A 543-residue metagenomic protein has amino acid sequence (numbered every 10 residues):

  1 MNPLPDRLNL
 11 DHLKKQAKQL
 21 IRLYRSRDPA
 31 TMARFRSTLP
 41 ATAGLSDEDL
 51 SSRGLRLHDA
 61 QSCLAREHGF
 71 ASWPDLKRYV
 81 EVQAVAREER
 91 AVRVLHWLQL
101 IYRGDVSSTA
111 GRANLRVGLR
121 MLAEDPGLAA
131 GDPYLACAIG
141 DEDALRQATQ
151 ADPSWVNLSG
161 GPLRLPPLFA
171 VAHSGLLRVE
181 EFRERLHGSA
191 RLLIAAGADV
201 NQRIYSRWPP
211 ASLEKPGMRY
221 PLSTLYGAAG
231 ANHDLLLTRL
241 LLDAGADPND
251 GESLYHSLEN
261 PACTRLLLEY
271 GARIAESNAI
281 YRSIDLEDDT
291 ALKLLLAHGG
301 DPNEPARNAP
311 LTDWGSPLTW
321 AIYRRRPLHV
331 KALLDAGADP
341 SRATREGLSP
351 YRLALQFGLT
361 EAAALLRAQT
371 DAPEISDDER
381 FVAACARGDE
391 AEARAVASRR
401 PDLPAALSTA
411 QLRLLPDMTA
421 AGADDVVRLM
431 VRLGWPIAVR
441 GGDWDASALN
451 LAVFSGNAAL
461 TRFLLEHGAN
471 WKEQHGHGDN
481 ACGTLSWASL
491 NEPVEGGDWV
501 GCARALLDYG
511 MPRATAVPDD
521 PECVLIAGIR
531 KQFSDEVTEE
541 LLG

Functional and structural regions predicted by a protein language model:
M1-L119, I139, A144: Intrinsically disordered, low-complexity eukaryotic regions enriched in glycine, serine and charged residues
R90-V106, L128-C137, N157-L177, R203-A229 (+9 more regions): Ankyrin-repeat boundary/"N-cap" motif
R103-G111, S174-G188, A229-D234, L490-W499: Short coil/turn connectors between adjacent alpha-helices in alpha-solenoid helical repeat scaffolds
G111-A123, I204-A211, T264, G358-T360 (+2 more regions): Repeat-mediated protein-protein interaction surfaces in helical alpha-solenoids
V117, A144, R185, S189 (+11 more regions): Conserved ankyrin/ankyrin-like repeat signature
G118-P126, Q147-W155, G188-D199, R239-A246 (+8 more regions): Ankyrin repeat domain, specifically the short helix-to-loop turn at the C-terminus of the second helix of each repeat
G140, R185, N232-H233, E287 (+6 more regions): Ankyrin-repeat intra-repeat helix-capping/turn positions
S341-A372, L485, V500-G543: Leucine-rich solenoid repeat scaffolds
